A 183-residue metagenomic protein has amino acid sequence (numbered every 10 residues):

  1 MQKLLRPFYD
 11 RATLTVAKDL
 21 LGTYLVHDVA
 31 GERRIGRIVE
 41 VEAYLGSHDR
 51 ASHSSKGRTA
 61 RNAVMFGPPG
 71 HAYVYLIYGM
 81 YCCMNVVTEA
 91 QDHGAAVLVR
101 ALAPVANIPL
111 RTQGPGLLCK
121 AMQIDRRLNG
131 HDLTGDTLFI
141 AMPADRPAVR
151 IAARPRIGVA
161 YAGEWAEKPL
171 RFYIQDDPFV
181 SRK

Functional and structural regions predicted by a protein language model:
M1-K183: Conserved, well-structured core segments that form or line functional sites
